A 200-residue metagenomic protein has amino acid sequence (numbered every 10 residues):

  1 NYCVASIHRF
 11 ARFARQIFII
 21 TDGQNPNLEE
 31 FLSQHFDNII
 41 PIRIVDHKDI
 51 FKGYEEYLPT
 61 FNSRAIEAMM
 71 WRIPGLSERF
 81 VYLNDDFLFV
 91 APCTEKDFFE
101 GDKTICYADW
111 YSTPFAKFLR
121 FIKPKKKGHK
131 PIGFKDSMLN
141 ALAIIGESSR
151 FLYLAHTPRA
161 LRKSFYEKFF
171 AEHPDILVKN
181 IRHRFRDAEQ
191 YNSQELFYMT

Functional and structural regions predicted by a protein language model:
N1-Y2: N-proximal low-complexity "stem/linker" segments adjacent to membrane-targeting elements
S6-A14: Short, acidic, metal-binding catalytic loop of nucleotide-sugar glycosyltransferases
R15-Q24: Short beta-strand/loop segment that forms part of the nucleotide-sugar
N25-E30, K52-G53, L88-P92, D97-E100 (+2 more regions): Short catalytic/ligand-binding loop motif for oxyanion handling, primarily in non-cytosolic enzymes, centered on
N27-S77: Active-site-proximal specificity loops/subdomain of glycosyltransferases
M70-Y111: GT-A fold catalytic core of metal-dependent nucleotide-sugar glycosyltransferases, centered on the diacidic
F99, T104-A188: Long, charge-rich alpha-helical interaction segments
S193-T200: Short, hydrophobic/amphipathic alpha-helical patches that form generic packing surfaces within helical domains
